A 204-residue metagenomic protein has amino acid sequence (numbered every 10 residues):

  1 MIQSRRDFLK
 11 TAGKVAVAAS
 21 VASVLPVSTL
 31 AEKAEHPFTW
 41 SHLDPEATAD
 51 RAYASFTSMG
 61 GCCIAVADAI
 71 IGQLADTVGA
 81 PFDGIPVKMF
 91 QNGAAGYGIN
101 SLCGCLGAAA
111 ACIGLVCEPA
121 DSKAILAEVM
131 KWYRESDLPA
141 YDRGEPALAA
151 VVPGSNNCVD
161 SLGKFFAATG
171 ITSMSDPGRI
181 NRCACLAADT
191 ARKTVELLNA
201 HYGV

Functional and structural regions predicted by a protein language model:
M1-A19: N-terminal secretory signal peptides and thylakoid transit peptides that target proteins across membranes
L9, M59-C63, A67, P86 (+4 more regions): Generic structural signal for well-ordered, non-membrane alpha-helical segments in soluble metabolic enzymes
S23-R51: C-terminal segment of N-terminal export signals and the immediately downstream linker at the start of the mature
R51-G60, N92-S101, M174-I180: A short glycine/serine-rich beta->alpha loop
G61-E118: Small-residue-enriched, tightly packed secondary-structure blocks
M89-A95, V129-P139: Long, well-ordered core segments of solenoidal/helical folds
C112-Y133: Catalytic phosphate/nucleotide-handling subdomain of diverse soluble enzymes
R134-V204: C-terminal binding/interaction regions
